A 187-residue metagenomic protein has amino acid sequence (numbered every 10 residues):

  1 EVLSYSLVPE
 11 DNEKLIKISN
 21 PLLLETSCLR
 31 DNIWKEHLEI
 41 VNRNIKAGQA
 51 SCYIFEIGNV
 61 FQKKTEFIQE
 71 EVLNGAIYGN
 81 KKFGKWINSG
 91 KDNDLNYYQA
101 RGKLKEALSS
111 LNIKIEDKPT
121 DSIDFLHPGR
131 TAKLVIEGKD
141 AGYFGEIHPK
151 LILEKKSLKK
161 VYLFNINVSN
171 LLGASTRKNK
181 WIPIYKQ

Functional and structural regions predicted by a protein language model:
E1-Q187: Extended beta-strand-rich architecture
